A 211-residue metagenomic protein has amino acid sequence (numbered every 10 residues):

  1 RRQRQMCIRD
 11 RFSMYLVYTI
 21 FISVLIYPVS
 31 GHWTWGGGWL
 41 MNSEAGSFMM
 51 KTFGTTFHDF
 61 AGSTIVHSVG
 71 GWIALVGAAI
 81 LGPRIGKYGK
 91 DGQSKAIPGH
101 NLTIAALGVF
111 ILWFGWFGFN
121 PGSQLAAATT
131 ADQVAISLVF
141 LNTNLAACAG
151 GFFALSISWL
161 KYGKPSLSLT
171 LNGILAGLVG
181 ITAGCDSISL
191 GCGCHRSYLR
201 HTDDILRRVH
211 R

Functional and structural regions predicted by a protein language model:
R1-I8: Short, small-residue-biased leader/transition segments that mark boundaries at the very start of proteins
R2, V17-Y27, G70-V76, V109-W113: ...captures the hydrophobic TM-helix bundle architecture rather than a specific catalytic motif, and can also fire on
R9-L16, H32-G37: A conserved hydrophobic secondary-structure block that centers on an alpha-helix together with its immediately flanking
R11-V17, D59-S68, Y162-A176, L190: Short, non-helical or kinked segments that cap or interrupt transmembrane helices
F21-S43, A78-G86: Hydrophobic alpha-helical segments and their helix-loop junctions in multi-pass secondary transporters
H32-G62, Y88-S94, L125-I136: Inter-helical loop and helix-membrane interface segments of multi-pass membrane transporters/permeases
H32-T52, Y162, C192-H210: Functional transmembrane core segments of multi-pass inner-membrane proteins
P83, K87-L199, D203, R207: Accessory "access/gating" subregions that flank catalytic or transport cores
